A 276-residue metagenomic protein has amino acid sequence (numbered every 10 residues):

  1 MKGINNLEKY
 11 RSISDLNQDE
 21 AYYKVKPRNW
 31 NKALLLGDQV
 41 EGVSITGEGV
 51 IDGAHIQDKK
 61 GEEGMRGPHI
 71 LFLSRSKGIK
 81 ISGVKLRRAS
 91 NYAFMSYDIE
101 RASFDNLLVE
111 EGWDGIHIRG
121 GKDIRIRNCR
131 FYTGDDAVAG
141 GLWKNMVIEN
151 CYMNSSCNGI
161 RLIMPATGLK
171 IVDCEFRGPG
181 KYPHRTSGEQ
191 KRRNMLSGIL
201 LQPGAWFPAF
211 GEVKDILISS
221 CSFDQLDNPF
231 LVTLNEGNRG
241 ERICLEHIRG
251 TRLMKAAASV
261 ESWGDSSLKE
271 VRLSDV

Functional and structural regions predicted by a protein language model:
M1-V276: Extracellular/periplasmic carbohydrate-active domains that bind, remodel, or depolymerize complex polysaccharides
